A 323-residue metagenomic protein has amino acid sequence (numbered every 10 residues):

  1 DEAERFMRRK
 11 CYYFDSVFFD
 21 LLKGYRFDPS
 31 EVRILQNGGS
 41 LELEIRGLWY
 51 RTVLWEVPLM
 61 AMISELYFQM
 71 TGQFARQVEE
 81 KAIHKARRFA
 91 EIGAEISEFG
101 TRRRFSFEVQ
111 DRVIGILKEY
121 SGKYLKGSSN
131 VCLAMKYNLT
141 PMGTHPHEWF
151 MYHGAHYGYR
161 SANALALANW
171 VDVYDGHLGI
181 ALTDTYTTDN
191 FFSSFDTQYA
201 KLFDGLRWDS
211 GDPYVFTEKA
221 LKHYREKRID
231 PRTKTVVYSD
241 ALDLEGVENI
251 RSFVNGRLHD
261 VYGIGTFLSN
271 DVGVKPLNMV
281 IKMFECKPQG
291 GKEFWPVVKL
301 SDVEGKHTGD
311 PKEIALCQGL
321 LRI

Functional and structural regions predicted by a protein language model:
D1-A162, A166, V171-D172, K282-I323: Ordered alpha/beta subdomains of enzyme catalytic regions
Y137, M142-I323: Glycine-rich phosphate/ribose-binding loops and adjacent secondary-structure elements that form binding surfaces
